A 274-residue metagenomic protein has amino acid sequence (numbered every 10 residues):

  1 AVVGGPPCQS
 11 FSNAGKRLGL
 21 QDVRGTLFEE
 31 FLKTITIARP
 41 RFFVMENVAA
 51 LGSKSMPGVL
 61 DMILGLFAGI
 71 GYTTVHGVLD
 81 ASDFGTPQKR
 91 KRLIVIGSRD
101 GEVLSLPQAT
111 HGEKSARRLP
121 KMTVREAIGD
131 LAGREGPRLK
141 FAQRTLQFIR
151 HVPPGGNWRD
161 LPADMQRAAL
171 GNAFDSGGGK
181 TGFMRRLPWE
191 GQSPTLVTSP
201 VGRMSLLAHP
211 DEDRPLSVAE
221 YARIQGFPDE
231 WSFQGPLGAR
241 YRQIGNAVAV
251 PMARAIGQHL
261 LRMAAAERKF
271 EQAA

Functional and structural regions predicted by a protein language model:
A1-G15, F42-V48, V95-R99, L196 (+2 more regions): Conserved proline-anchored active-site loop of SAM-dependent methyltransferases that bridges a beta-strand
P6-P7, P40, P87, P228-D229 (+1 more regions): Proline-centered helix-kink/hinge sites
Q9-N13, L51-K54, G85-Q88, V103-S105 (+1 more regions): Short catalytic/ligand-binding loop motif for oxyanion handling, primarily in non-cytosolic enzymes, centered on
S10, L20, D80, R240-R242: Short, flexible coil/turn micro-motifs enriched in small/turn-prone residues
G15-D22, D211-E212: Short glycine-enriched, charge-decorated loop/helix-capping segments at active-site entrances that position
D22-G25, R223: Short, motif-level signal for alpha-helix interfacial/capping segments enriched in acidic residues and aromatics/proline
R24-K89, L93-S98: Conserved Class I SAM-dependent methyltransferase catalytic core
L66-G69, R92-A274: S-adenosyl-L-methionine-dependent DNA methyltransferase catalytic core
